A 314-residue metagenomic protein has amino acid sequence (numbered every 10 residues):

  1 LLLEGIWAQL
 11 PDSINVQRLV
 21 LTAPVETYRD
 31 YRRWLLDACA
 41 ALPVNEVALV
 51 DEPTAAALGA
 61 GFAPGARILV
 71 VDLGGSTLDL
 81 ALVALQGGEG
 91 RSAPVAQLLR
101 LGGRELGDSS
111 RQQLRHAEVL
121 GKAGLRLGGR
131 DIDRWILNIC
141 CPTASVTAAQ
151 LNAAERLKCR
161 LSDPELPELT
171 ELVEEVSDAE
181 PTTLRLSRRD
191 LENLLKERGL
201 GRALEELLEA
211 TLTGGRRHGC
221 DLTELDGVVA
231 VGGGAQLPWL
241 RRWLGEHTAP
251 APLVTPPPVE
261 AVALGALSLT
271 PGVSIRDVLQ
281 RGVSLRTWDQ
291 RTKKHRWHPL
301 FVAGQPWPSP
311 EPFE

Functional and structural regions predicted by a protein language model:
W7, T22: Extended, Lys/Arg-rich, non-catalytic nucleic-acid recognition/anchoring regions of very large nucleic-acid-interacting
D12-Q17, P24-E314: Oxyanion-binding/catalytic loops of NTP- or PPi-dependent enzymes
